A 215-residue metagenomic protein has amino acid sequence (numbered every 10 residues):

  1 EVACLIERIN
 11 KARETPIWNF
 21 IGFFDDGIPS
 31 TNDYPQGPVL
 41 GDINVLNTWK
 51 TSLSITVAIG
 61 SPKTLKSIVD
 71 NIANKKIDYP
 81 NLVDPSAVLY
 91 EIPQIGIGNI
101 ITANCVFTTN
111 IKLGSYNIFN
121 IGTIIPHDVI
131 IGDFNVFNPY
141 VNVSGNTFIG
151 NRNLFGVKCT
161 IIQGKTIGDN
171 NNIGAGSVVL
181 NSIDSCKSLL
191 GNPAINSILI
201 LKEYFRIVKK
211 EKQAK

Functional and structural regions predicted by a protein language model:
E1-N32, N47-W49: Hydrophobic, well-ordered beta-alpha structural blocks that scaffold small-molecule cofactor pockets
A3-R8, S67-N71, L113, D184-S185 (+1 more regions): Short amphipathic alpha-helical segments
W18-F20, S52, K76, G96 (+4 more regions): A general structural motif
I28-V88: Phosphate-bearing ligand-interacting subdomains that bind or position ATP/ADP/UDP/GDP/NAD(P) or nucleotide-linked
S61-S115, F119-V129, V141-V143, T147 (+1 more regions): Left-handed beta-helix
I121, D133, N138-K215: Glycine-rich hexapeptide-repeat left-handed beta-helix
